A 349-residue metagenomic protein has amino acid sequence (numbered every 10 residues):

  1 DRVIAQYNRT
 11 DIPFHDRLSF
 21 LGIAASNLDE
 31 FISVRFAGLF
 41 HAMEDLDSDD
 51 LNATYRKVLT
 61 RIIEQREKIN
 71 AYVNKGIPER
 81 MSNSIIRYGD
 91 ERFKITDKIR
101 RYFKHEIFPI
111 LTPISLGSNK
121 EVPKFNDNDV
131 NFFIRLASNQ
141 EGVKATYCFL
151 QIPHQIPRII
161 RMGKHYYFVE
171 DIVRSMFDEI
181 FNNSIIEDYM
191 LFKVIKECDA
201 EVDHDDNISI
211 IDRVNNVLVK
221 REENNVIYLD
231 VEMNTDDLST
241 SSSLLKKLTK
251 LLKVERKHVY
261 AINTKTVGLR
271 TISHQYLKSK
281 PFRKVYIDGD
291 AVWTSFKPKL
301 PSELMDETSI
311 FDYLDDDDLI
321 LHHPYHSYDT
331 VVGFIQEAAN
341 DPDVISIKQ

Functional and structural regions predicted by a protein language model:
D1-Q349: N-terminal localization/anchoring segments of enzymes in phospholipid and broader phosphate metabolism
